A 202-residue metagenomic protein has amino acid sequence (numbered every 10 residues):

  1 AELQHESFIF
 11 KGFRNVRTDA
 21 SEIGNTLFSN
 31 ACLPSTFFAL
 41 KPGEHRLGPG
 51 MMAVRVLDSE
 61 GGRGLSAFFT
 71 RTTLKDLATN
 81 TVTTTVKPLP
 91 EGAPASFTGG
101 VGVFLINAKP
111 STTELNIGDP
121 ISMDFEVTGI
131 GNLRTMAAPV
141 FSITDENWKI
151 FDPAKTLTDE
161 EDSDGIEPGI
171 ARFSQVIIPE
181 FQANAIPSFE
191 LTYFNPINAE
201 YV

Functional and structural regions predicted by a protein language model:
A1-V202: Regulatory and interaction patches adjacent to catalytic/ligand-binding sites in large macromolecular machines
